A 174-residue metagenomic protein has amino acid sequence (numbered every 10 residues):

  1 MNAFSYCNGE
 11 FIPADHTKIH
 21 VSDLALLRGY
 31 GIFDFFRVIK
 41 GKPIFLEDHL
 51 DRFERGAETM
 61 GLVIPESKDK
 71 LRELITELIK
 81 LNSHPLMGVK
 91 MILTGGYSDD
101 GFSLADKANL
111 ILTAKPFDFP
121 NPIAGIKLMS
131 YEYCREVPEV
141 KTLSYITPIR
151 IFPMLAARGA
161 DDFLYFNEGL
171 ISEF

Functional and structural regions predicted by a protein language model:
M1-K80, T94, G101-F174: Helix-start/capping segments and mature chain N-termini
K80-M87: Short secondary-structure junctions
